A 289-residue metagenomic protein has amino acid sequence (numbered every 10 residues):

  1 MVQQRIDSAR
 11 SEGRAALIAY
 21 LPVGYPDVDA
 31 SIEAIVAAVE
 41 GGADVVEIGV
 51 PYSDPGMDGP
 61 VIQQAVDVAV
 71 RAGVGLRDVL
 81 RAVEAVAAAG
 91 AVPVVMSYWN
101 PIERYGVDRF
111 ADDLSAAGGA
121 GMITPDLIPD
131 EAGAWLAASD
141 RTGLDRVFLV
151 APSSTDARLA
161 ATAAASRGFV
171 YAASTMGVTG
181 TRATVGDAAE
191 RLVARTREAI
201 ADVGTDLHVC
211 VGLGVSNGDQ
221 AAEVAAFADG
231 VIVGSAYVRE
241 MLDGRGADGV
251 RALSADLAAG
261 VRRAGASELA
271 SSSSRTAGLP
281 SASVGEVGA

Functional and structural regions predicted by a protein language model:
M1-Q4, S53-I62, R71-R81, E103-D108 (+5 more regions): Active-site-adjacent beta->alpha loops and helix N-cap segments on the catalytic face of soluble alpha/beta enzymes
M1-Y20, V83: N-terminal amphipathic alpha-helix/helix-capping segment at the start of soluble metabolic enzymes
L17-L21, V46-I48, P93-S97, M122-T124 (+4 more regions): Hydrophobic faces of well-ordered beta-strands that scaffold small-molecule active sites in alpha/beta enzyme cores
P22-D27, M96-Y105, I128-P129, V150-S154 (+1 more regions): Glycine-rich beta-to-alpha transition loops that act as phosphate-gripper elements at the mouths of alpha/beta enzyme
S31-A37, T155-A163, V215-V231: Catalytic cores of alpha/beta
I48-S53, G121-I123, I128, Y171-G180 (+1 more regions): Glycine-rich phosphate-binding active-site loops on the catalytic face of alpha/beta enzymes
G59-V94, A138-V147, A151, A188-D206 (+1 more regions): Alpha-helix-loop-beta-strand connector modules within alpha/beta enzyme cores
A194-L207, S216-A289: Alpha/beta catalytic cores of nucleotide-metabolism and tRNA/nucleoside-modifying enzymes
